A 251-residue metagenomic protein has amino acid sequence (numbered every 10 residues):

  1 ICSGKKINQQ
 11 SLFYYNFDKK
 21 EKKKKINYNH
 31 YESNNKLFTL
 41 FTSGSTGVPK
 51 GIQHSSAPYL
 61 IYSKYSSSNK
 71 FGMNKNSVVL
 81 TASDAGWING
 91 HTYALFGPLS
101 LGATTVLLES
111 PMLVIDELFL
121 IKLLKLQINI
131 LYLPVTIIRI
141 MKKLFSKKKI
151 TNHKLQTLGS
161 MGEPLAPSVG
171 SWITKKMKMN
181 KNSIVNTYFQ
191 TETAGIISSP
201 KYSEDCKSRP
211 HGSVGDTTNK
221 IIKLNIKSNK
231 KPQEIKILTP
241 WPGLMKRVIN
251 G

Functional and structural regions predicted by a protein language model:
I1-K19, P134: Structural core segment of the AMP-binding/adenylate-forming
K6, T136-I138, L165: Alpha-helix capping/helix-boundary segments
S11-L12, D18-F41, V48, K70-V78: Conserved pre-ATP/AMP-binding loop-to-beta segment of ANL
Y28-H30, Y188, P210-T218: Short Gly/Pro-enriched turn/cap motifs at secondary-structure boundaries
L37-I61: Conserved AMP-binding A3 loop
L60-V78, A82, G86-N129, L144: Conserved AMP-binding/adenylation subdomain of ANL enzymes
F96, S100-A103, I128-L133, K142-R209: Gly/Ser/Thr-rich phosphate-binding loop
D216-K220, N229-G251: Conserved ATP/PPi-binding loop(s) of AMP-dependent carboxylate-activating enzymes
